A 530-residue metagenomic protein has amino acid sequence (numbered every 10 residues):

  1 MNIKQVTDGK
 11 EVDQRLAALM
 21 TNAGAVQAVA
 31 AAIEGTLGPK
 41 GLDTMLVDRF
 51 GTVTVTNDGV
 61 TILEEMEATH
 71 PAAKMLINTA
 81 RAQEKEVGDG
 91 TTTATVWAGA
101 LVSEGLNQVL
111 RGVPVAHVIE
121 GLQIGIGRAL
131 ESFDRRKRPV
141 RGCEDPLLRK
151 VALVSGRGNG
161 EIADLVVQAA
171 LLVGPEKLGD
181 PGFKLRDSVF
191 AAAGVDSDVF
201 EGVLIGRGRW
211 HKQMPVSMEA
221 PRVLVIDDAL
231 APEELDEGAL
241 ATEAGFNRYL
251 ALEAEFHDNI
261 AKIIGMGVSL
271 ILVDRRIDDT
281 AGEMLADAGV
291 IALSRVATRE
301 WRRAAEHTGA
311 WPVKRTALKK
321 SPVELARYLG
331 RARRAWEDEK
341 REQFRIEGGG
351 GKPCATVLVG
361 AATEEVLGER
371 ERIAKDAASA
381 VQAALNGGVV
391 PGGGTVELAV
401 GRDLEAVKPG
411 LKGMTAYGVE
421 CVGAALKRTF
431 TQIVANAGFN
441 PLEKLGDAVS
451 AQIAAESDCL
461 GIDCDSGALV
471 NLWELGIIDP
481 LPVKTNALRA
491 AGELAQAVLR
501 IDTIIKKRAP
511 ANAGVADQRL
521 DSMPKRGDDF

Functional and structural regions predicted by a protein language model:
M1-A18, T69, I346, K352-A355 (+2 more regions): Disorder-to-helix initiation segments
M1-A82, R276, T280, D287 (+1 more regions): Generic N-terminal targeting/processing segments that precede catalytic cores or assembly contacts
D13, Q83-T93, V389-P391: Glycine/serine-rich anion-binding loops at beta->alpha junctions that coordinate negatively charged ligand groups
M20, E67, T356, T363-F530: Extended, low-charge hydrophobic alpha-helical regions
G38, G88, G112, A170 (+5 more regions): Residue-level signature of catalytic and energy-coupling elements of molecular machines, predominantly ATP/GTP-dependent
D48-G51, N57, G349-C354, G392 (+1 more regions): A structural signal for small-residue-enriched, beta-sheet-centric alpha/beta enzyme cores and oligomeric scaffold folds
Q108-V154, E219, V225-D227, P232 (+3 more regions): A structural-propensity feature for long, helix-poor, extended segments
L130-Q382, N386, I504-I505, A509-F530: Long, structured protein-protein interaction/assembly regions in large complexes
